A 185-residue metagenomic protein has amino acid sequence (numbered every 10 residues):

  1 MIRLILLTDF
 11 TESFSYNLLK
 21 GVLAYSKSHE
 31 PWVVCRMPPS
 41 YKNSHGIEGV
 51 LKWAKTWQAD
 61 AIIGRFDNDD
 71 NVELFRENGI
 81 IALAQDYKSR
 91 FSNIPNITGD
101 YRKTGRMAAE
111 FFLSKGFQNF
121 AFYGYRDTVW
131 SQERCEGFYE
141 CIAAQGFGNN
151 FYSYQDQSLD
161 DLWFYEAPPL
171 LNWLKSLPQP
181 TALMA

Functional and structural regions predicted by a protein language model:
M1-A61, N71-A185: Bacterial carbohydrate/catabolite-sensing allosteric modules
